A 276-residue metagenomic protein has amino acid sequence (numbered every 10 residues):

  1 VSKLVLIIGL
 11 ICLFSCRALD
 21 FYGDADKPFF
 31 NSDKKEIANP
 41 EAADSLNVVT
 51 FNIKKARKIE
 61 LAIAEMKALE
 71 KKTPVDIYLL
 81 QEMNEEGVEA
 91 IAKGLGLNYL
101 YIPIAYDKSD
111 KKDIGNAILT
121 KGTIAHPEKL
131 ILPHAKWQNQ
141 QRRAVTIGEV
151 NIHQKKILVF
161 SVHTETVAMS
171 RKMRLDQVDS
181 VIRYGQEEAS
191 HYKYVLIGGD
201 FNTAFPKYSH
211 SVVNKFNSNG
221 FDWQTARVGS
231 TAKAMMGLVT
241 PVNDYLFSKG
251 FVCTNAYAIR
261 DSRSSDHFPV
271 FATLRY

Functional and structural regions predicted by a protein language model:
S2-I8: Sec-dependent signal peptide recognition, specifically the positively charged N-region followed immediately by
K3, F14-G94, Y106-D110: N-terminal, active-site-proximal structural segment of metallo-dependent hydrolase catalytic domains
R17-E36, Q186-V195, T203-Y276: Metal-dependent phosphoester-hydrolase catalytic domains
F21-D33, L79-L158, V162, A258-D261: Structured beta-strand-rich core segments of catalytic domains in phosphoester-bond hydrolases
L46-N52, M66-I91, L119, G148 (+4 more regions): Active-site beta-strand/loop signature of hydrolases that rely on acidic residues for catalysis
K58-A62, M83, Q140-R142, K172-S180 (+1 more regions): Soluble or luminal CAZymes and related metallo-dependent hydrolases
E60-M66, Y101-I104, H134-A135, G229-A234: N-terminal post-signal-peptidase region of extra-cytosolic proteins
T164-V181, T203-N217: Active-site-proximal segments of metal-dependent phosphoesterases and phosphodiesterases across multiple
